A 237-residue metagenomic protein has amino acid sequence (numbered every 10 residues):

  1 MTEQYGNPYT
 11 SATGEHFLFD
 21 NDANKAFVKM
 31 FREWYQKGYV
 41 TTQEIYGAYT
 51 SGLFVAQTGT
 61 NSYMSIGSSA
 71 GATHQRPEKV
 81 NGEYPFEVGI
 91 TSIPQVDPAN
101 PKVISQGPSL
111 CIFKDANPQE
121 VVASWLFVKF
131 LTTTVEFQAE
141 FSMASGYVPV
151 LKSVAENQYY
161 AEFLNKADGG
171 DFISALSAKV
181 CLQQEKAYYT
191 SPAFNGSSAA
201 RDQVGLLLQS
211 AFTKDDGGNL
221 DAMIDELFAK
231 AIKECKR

Functional and structural regions predicted by a protein language model:
M1-G14, V28, A99-K114, Q183-K186 (+1 more regions): Periplasmic solute-binding protein
T13-I45, I93: Glycine-centered hinge/linker elements that transmit conformational signals in sensory and ligand-binding systems
D22-M30, A70, H74, C111 (+6 more regions): Extracytoplasmic/secreted proteins, especially bacterial periplasmic and envelope-associated proteins
Q36-V40, N61, K79-V150, K186-Y189: Extracytoplasmic/periplasmic substrate-recognition and gating elements
Q43-V55: Short helix-initiation/N-cap motifs at beta->coil->alpha
Q57-S68: Alpha-to-beta junction loops
G67-P85: A ligand-binding cleft/hinge motif common to bilobed small-molecule-binding domains
N165, G170, A178-R237: Conserved C-terminal helix/tail region of periplasmic/extracytoplasmic solute-binding proteins
